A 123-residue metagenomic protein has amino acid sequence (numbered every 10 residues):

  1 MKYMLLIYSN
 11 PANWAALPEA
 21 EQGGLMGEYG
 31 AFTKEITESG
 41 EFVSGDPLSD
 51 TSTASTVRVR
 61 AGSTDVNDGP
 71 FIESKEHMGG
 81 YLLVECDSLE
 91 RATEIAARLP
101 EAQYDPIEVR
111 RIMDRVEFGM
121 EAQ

Functional and structural regions predicted by a protein language model:
M1-Q123: Conserved, structured core segments of small domains
